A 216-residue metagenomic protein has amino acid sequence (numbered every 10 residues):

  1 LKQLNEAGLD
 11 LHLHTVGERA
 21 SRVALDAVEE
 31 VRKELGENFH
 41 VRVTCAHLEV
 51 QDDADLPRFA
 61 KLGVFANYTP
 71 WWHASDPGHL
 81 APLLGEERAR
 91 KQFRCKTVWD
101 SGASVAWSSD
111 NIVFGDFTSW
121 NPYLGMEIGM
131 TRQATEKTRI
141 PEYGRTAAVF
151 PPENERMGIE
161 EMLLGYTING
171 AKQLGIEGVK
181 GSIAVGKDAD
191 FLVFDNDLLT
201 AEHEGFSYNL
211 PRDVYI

Functional and structural regions predicted by a protein language model:
L1, G85-R88, P141-E155, T167: Surface-exposed acidic, glycine/proline-enriched linker/cap segments that occur as 15-30-residue helix-coil
L1-G8, W99-S108, G115, G158 (+2 more regions): C-terminal substrate/ligand-recognition segments
L1-R94, A106, N111: Active-site core of metal-dependent hydrolases
L1-V31, G165-Y166, G170-K180, A184-L198: Long hydrophobic segments that form regular secondary structure
H14, F59, M126, M162 (+1 more regions): Conserved, mostly hydrophobic/aromatic
A20-E30, P57, D76-P82, F114-R145: Histidine/acidic-residue-rich catalytic or RNA/ligand-binding cores of hydrolases and nuclease-related proteins
E30-K33, F65, D100, S104 (+7 more regions): Short, well-ordered loop/turn and helix-capping segments at boundaries between secondary-structure elements and domains
E136-R145, L163-I168, K172, D188-I216: C-terminal cap of metal-dependent C-N hydrolases
